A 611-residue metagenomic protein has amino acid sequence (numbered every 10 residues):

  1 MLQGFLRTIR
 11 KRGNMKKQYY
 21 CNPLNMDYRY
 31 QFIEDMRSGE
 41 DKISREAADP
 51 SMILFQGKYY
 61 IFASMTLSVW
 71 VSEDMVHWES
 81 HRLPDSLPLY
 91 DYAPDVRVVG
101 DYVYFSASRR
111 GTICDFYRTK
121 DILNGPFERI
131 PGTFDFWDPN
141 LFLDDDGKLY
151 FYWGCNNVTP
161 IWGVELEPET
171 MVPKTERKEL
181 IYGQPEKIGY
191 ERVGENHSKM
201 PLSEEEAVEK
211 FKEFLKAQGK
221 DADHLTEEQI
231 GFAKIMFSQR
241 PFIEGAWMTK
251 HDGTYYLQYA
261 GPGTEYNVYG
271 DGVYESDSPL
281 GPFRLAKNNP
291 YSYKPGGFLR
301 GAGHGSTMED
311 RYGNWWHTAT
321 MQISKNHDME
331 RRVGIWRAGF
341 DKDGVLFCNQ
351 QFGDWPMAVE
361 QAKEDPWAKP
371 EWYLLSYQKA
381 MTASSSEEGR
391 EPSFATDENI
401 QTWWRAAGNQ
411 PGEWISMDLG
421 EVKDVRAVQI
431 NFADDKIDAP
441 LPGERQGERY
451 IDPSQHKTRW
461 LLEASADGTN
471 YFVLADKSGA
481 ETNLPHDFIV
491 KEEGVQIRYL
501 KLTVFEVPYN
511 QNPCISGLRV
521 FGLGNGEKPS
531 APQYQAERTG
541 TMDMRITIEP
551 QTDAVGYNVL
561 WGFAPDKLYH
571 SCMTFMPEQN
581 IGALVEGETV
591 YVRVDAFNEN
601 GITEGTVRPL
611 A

Functional and structural regions predicted by a protein language model:
F5, I9-S238, K250-Y255, Y259-G297 (+2 more regions): Beta-rich carbohydrate-recognition and catalytic domains
D74, D121, S278, D435 (+2 more regions): Change "in extracellular beta-sheet-rich domains … of secreted and cell-surface proteins" to "in beta-sheet-rich domains
V164, W460-L462, Y557-V559: Short beta-strand elements bearing conserved aromatic residues within extracellular beta-rich modules
D397-V473, L484-Y534, R538-T541, E549 (+3 more regions): Aromatic, loop-rich ligand-recognition surfaces of beta-strand-rich domains
A480-D487, M573-N580: Short, solvent-exposed loop/turn segments in extracellular or other extracytoplasmic domains
V495-I497, A554, G587-T589: Extracellular Ig-like/FN3 beta-sandwich strand-entry sites
T552-F575: Extracellular low-complexity, O-glycosylation-prone stalks/linkers
I581-E604: Beta-strand-rich modules
